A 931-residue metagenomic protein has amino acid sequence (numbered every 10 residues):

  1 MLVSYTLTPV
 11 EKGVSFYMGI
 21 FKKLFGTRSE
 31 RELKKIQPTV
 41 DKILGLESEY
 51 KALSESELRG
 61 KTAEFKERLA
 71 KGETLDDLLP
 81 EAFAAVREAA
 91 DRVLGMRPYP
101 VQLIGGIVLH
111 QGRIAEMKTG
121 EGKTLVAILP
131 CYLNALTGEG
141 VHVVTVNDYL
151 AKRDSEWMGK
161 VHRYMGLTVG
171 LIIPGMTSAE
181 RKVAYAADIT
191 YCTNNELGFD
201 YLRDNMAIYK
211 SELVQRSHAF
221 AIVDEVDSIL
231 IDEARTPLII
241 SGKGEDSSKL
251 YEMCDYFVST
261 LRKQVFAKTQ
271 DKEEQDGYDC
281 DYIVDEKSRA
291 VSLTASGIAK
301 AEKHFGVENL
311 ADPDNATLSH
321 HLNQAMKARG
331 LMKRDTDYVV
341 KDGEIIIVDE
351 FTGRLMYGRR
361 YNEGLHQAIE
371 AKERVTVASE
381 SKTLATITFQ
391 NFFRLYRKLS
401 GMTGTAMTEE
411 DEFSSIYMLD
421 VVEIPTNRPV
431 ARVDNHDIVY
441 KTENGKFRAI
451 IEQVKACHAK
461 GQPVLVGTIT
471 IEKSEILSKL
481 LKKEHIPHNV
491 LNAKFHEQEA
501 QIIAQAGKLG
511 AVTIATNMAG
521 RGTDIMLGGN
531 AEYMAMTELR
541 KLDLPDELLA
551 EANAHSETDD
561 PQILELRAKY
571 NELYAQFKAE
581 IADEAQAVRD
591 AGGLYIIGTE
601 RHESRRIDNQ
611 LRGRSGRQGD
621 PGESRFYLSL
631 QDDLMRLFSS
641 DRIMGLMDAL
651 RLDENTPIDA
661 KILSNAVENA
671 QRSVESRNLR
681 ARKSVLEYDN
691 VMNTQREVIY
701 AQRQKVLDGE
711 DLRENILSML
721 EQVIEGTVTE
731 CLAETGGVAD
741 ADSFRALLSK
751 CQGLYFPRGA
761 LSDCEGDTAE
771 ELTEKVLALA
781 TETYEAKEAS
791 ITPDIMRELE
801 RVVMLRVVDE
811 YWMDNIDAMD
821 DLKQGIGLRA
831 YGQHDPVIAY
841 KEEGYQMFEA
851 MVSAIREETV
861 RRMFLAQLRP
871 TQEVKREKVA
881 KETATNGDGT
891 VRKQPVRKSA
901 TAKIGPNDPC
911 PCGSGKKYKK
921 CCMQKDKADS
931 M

Functional and structural regions predicted by a protein language model:
L2-V3, S664: Hydrophobic residues within membrane-embedded alpha helices
V3-S4, A115, Q695: Short N-terminal alpha-helical targeting/association segments
V3-Y17: Short, Lys/Arg-enriched N-terminal segments with co-localized hydrophobic residues within the first ~10-30 amino acids
Y5-L7, K118, V512, E882-A884 (+1 more regions): Intrinsically disordered/low-complexity terminal segments and short unstructured peptides
V14-S629, D633-D648, A701, Q722: Conserved P-loop NTPase motor core
Y338-I346, T352-R360, R589, Y595-I597 (+6 more regions): Extended, charged helical/alpha-beta scaffold domains that provide interaction surfaces
C910: Short cysteine-rich clusters marking metal-coordination/redox-active sites
G915-K920: Conserved tryptophan-centered aromatic signature that marks the ligand-binding surface of SH3 and related Trp-rich
